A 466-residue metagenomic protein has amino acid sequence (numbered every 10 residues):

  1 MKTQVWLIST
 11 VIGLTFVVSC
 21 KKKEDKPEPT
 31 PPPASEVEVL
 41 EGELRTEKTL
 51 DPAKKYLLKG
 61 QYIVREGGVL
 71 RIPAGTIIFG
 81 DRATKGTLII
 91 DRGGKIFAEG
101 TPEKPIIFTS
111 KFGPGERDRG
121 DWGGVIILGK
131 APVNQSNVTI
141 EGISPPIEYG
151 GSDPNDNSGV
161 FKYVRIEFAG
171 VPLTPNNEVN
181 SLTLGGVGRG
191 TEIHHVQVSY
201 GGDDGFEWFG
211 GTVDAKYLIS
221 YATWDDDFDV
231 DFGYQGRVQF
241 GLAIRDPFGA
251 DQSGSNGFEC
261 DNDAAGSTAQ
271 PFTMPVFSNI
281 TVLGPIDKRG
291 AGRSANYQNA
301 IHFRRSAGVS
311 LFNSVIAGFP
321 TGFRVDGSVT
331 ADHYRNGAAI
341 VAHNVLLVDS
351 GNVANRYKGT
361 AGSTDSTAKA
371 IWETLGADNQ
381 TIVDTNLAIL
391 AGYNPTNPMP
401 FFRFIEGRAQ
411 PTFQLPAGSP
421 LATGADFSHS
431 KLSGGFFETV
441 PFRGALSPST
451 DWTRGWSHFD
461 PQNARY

Functional and structural regions predicted by a protein language model:
M1-L7, K21-K22: Positively charged n-region of N-terminal signal peptides that target proteins for export
W6-L14: Sec-dependent N-terminal signal peptides
F16-S19: C-terminal motif of bacterial Sec signal peptides marking the signal peptidase cleavage site
E24-R71, D81-G93, G100, T109-D203 (+2 more regions): Extracellular beta-rich repeat passengers
I77-I78: Short, charged beta-turn/beta-strand-edge "cap" motif at the junction between a beta-strand and an adjacent loop
K104-P105: Glycine-rich loop(s) and the adjacent beta-strand/alpha-helix scaffold that form part
